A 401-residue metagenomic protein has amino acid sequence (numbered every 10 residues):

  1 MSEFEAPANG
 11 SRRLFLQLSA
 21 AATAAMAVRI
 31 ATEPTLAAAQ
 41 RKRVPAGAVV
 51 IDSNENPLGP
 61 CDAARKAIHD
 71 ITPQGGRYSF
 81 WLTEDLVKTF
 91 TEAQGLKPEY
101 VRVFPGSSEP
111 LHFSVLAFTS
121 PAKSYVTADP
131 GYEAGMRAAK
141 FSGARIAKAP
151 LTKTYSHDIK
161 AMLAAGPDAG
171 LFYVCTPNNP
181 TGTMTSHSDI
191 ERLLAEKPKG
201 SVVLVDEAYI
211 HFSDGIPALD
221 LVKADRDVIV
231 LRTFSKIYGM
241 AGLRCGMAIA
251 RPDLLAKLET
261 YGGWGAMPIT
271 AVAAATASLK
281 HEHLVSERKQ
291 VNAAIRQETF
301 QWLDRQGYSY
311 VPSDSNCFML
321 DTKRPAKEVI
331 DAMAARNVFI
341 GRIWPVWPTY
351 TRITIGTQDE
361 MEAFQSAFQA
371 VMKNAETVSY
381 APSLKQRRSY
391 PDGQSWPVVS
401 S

Functional and structural regions predicted by a protein language model:
S2-T23: N-terminal secretory signal peptides and thylakoid transit peptides that target proteins across membranes
S19-R77, E92, S156, L163 (+1 more regions): N-terminal "arm"/small-domain region of PLP-dependent enzymes with the aminotransferase-like
G75, D85-S124, A138, S142: Phosphate-binding glycine-rich loop
A117-V174: PLP-dependent aminotransferase-like
L151, A293, W302-R336, P391-V399: Conserved PLP-binding catalytic core of the aspartate aminotransferase-like
I159-P167, P180-V203, E207-I237: Active-site pre-lysine segment of PLP-dependent enzymes
D227-V311: PLP-dependent aminotransferase class I/II
A332-R336, W344-S401: PLP-dependent enzyme catalytic core of the Aspartate aminotransferase-like
